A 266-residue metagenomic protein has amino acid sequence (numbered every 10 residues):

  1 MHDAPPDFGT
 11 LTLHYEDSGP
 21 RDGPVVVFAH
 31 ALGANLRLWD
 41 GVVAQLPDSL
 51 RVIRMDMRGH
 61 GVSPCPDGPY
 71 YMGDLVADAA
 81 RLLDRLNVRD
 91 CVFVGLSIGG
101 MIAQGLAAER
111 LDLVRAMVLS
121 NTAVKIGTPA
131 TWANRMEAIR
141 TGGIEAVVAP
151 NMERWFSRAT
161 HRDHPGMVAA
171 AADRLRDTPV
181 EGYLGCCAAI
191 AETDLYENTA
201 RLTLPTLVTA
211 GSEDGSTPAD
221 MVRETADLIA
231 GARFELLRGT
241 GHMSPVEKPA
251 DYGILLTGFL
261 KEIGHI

Functional and structural regions predicted by a protein language model:
L11-C65: Conserved HGGG/HGGXW glycine-rich cap/lid loop of the alpha/beta-hydrolase fold
D56, V92, R115-V118: Residue in the alpha/beta-hydrolase core beta-strand immediately N-terminal to the catalytic nucleophile
D74-C91: Conserved acidic catalytic loop of the alpha/beta-hydrolase fold
M101-E109, L113-V148: Flexible "cap/lid" loop of the alpha/beta hydrolase fold
G127-A130, T141-R201: Conserved alpha/beta-hydrolase catalytic His-Asp/Glu region
L202, V208-A210: Short beta-strand/loop motif that positions the catalytic acidic residue of the alpha/beta-hydrolase fold
E213-T217: Acidic catalytic loop of the alpha/beta-hydrolase fold
A232-I266: Catalytic active-site module of serine/aspartate enzymes centered on a nucleophile-bearing elbow/loop
